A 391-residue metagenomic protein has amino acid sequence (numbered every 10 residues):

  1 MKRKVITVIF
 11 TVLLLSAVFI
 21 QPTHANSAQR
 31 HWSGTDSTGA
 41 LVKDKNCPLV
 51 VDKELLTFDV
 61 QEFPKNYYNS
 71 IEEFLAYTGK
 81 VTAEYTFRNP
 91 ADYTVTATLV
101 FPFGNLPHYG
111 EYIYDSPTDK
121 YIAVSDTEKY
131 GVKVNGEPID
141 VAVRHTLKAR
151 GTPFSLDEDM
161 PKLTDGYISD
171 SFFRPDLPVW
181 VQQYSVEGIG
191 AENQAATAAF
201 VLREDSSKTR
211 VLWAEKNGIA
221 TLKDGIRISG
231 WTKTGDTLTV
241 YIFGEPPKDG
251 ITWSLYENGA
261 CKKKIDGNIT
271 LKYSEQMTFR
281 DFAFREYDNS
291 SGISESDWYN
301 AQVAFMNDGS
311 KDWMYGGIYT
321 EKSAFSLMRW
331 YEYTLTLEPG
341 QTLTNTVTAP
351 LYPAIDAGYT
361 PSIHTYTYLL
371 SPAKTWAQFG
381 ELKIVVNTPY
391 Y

Functional and structural regions predicted by a protein language model:
M1-I9: Bacterial N-terminal signal peptides that target proteins for export
I9-V18: Bacterial N-terminal signal peptides
P22-Y391: Lumenal/extracellular ectodomains and adaptor appendage modules of the eukaryotic vesicle/secretory system
